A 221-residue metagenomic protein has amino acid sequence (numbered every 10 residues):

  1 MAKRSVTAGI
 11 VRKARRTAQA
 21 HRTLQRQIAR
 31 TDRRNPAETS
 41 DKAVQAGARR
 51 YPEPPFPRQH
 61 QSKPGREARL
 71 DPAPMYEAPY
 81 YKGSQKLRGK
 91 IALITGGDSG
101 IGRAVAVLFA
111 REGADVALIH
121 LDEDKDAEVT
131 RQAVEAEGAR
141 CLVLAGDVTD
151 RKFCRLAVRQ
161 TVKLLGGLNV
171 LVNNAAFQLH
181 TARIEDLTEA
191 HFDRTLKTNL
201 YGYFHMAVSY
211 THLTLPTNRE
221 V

Functional and structural regions predicted by a protein language model:
M1-R88: Non-catalytic terminal and boundary segments that flank Rossmann-like NAD(P)-dependent oxidoreductase
K86-A117: Canonical Rossmann dinucleotide-binding motif of NAD(H)/NADP(H)-dependent dehydrogenases/reductases, specifically
A114-V129: Conserved glycine-rich Rossmann-like NAD(P)H-binding loop of the short-chain dehydrogenase/reductase
D124-K125, A145-V158, E189: The beta1-alpha1 cofactor-binding region of Rossmann-like NAD(H)/NADP(H)-dependent oxidoreductases
N174-H180: Conserved NAD(P)H cofactor-binding loop of Rossmann-fold oxidoreductase domains
A182-I184, T188-D193: Substrate-binding pocket helix/loop in short-chain dehydrogenase/reductase
T211-T217: Conserved small/polar residues in nucleotide/adenosyl-binding loops
